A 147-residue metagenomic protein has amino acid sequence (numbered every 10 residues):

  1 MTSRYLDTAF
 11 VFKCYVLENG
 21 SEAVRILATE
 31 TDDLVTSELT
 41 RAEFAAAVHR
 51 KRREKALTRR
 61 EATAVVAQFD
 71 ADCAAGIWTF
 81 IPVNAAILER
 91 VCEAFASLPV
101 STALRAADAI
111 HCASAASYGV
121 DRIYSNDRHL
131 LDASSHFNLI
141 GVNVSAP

Functional and structural regions predicted by a protein language model:
M1-E43, A47, K51-A64, F137 (+1 more regions): Short, well-structured N-terminal submotif of metal-dependent ribonuclease cores
M1-S3, S97, C112-P147: Acidic, PIN/NYN-like endoribonuclease modules and their adjacent C-terminal/linker elements
V11, T40, I87, H111 (+1 more regions): Alpha-helix capping/helix-boundary segments
E22, E89, L131-D132: Alpha-helical elements of the RecA-like P-loop NTPase motor core of helicases
T31-L34, I77-T79, S117-R122: Short active-site oxyanion
R41, D70, A74-P99: Acidic catalytic patch
